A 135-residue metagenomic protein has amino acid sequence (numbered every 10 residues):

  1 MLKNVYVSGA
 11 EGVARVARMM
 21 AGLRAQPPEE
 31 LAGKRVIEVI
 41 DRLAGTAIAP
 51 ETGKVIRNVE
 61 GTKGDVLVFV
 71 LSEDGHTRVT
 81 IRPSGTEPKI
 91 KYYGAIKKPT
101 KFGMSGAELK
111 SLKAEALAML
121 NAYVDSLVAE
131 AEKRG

Functional and structural regions predicted by a protein language model:
M1-R82, Y93, T100-M104, L109-G135: Phosphate-binding and adjacent anionic-ligand microenvironments
G85-E87: A generic beta-sheet turn/junction motif
K89-K91: General beta-strand recognition
